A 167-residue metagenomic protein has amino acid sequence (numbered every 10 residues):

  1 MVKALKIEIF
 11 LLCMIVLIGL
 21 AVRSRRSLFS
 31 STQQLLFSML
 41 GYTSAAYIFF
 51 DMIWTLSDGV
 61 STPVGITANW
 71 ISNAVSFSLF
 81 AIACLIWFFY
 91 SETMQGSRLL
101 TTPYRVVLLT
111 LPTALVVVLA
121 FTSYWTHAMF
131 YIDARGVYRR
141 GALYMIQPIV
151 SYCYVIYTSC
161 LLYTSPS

Functional and structural regions predicted by a protein language model:
V2-L11, F121-T158: Extracellular-loop-to-transmembrane junctions of the mid-late helices
K6-L28, T32-G65, N69-F89, L108-W125: Hydrophobic alpha-helical transmembrane segments of multi-pass membrane proteins
I86, Y90, I156-L162: Transmembrane alpha-helical segments in integral membrane proteins
Q95-L99: Membrane-interfacial segments
T101-V106: Membrane-interfacial entry segments at the cytosolic side of transmembrane helices
Y163-S167: Conserved small/polar residues in nucleotide/adenosyl-binding loops
